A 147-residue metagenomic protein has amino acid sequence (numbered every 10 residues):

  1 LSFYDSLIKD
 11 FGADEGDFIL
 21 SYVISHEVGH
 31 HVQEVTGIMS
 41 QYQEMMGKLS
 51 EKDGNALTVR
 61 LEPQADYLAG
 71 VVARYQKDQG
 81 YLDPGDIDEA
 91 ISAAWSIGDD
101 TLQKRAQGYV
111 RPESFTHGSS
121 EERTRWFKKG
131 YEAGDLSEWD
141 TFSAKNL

Functional and structural regions predicted by a protein language model:
L1-S21, E34: Active-site scaffold of zinc-dependent metalloenzymes
K9-A13, S40-M45, D53: Zinc-dependent metallopeptidase catalytic helix centered on the HExxH motif and its immediate flanking segment
G12-V23, K52-P63, Y81-G85, H117-E121 (+1 more regions): Soluble non-cytosolic domains of exported or imported proteins
Y22-V35, D66, G70: Active-site recognition of the HExxH zinc-binding catalytic motif
V28-Q43, K77: Catalytic Zn2+-binding segment of zinc metalloproteases
E44-E51, G108-V110: Short linear capping/connector segments at secondary-structure termini
D53-A56, R60-L102: Short helix/loop segments within enzyme catalytic domains that coordinate or immediately flank catalytic cofactors
I97-L147: Pan-zinc metallopeptidase signature
